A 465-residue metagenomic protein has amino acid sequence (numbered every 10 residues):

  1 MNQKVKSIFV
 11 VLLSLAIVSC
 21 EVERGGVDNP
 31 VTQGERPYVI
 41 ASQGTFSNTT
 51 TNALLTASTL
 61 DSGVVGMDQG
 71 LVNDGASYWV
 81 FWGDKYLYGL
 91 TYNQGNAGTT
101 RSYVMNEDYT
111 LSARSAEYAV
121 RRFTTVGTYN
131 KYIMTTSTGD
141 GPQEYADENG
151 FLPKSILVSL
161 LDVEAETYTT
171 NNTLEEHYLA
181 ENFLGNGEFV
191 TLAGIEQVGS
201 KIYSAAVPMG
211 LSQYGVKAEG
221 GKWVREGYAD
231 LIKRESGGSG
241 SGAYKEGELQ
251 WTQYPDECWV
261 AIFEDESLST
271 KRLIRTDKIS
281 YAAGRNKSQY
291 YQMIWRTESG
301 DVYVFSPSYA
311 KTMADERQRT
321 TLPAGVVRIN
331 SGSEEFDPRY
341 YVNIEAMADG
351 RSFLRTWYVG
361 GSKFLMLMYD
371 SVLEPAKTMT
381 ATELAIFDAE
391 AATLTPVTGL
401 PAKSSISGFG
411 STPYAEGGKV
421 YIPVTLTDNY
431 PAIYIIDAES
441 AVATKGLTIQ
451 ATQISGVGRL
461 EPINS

Functional and structural regions predicted by a protein language model:
L15-S19: C-terminal motif of bacterial Sec signal peptides marking the signal peptidase cleavage site
C20-H177, L192-G194, V198-V207, T425 (+4 more regions): Acidic/polar, low-complexity intrinsically disordered N-terminal segments immediately downstream of a Sec signal
L54-S58, T100-V104, F151-T167, K217-S269 (+3 more regions): Beta-propeller blade signature
S62-G75, Y109-V120, A165-G185, T270-S280 (+3 more regions): Beta-propeller fold detector
V72-D84, A116-K131, A180-I195, Y281-I294 (+3 more regions): Repeated scaffold domains used in trafficking and secretory/extracellular systems, primarily beta-propellers
D84-K85, N130-K131, G199-S200, S299-D301 (+2 more regions): Short coil/turn segments that connect the beta-strands within blades of beta-propeller domains
Q253-F336, G350-R351: Beta-propeller domains
D337-Y430: Intrinsically disordered, low-complexity segments enriched in Gly and acidic/Ser/Thr residues that form flexible
